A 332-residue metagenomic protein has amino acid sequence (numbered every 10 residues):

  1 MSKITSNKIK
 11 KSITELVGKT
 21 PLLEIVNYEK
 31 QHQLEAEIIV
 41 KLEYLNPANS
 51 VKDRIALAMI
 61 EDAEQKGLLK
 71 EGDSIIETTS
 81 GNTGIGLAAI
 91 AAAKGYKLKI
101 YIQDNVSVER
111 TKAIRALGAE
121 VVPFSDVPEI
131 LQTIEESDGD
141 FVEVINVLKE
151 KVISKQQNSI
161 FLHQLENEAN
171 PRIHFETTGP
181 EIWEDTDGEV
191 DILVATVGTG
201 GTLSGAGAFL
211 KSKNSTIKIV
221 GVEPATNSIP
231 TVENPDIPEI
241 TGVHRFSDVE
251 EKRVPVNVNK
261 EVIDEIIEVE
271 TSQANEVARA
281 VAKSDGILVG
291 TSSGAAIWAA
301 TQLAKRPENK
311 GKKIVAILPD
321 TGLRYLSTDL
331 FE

Functional and structural regions predicted by a protein language model:
M1-E332: PLP-dependent amino-acid enzyme catalytic core
